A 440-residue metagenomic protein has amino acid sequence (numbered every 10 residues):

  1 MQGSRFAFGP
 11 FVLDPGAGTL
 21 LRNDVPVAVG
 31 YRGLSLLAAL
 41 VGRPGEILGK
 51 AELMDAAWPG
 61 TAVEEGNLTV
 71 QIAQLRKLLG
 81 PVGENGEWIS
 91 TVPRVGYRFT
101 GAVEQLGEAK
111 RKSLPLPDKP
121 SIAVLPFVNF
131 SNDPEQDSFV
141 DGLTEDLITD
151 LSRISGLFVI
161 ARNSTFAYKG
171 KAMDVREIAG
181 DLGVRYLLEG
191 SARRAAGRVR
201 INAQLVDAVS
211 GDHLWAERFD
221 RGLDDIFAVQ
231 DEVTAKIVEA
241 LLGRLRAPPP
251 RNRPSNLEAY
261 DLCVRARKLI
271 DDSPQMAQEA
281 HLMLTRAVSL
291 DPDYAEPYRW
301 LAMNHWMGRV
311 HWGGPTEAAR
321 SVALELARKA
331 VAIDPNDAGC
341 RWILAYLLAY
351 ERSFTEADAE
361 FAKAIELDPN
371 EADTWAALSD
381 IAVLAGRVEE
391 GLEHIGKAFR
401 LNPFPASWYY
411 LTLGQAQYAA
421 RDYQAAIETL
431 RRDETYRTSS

Functional and structural regions predicted by a protein language model:
Q2-F6, A28, L40-G45, A62-K110: DNA-binding patch around the recognition helix
S4-A7, D14-A28, R32-V63, V70 (+2 more regions): Acidic, proline/glycine-rich low-complexity intrinsically disordered segments
